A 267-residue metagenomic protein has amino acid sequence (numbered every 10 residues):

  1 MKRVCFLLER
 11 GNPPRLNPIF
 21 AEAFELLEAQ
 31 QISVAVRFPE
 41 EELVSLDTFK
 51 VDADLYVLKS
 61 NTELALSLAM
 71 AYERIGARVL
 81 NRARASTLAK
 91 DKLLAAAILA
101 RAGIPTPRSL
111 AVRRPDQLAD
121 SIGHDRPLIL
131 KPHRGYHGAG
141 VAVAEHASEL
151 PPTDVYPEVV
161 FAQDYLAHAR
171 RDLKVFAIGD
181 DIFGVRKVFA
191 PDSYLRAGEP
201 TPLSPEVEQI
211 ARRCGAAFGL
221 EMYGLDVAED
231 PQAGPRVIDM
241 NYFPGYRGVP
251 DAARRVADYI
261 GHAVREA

Functional and structural regions predicted by a protein language model:
M1-C5: Extreme N-terminal starter segment of soluble prokaryotic enzymes
R10-R108: Conserved N-proximal alpha/beta basic substrate-recognition cap immediately N-terminal to, or forming the N-lobe
P39-E42, S60-L64, V112-D116, L166-H168 (+1 more regions): Short beta->alpha connector loops
A53-V57, V175-A177, A233-G248: A short beta-strand motif that forms the metal-chelation/ATP-contact edge of phosphoryl-transfer active sites
P107-L128: Rossmann-like NAD(P)H-binding beta-loop-alpha module
L128, F161, F183-G184, Y223 (+1 more regions): Protein kinase-like catalytic core scaffold
A139-F218: Phosphate-binding site of ATP-dependent enzymes
D192-V237, N241, V249-A267: A long amphipathic alpha-helix within ATP-dependent nucleotide-binding catalytic cores
